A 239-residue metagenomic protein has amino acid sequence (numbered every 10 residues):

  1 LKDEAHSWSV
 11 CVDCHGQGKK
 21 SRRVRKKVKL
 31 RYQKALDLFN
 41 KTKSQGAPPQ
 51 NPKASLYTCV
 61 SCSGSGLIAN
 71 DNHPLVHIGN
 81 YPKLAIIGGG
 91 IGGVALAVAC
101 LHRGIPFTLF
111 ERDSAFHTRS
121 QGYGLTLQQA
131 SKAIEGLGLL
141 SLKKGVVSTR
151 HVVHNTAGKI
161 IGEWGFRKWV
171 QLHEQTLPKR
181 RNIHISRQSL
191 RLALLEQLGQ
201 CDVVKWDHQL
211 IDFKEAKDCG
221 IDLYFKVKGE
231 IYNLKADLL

Functional and structural regions predicted by a protein language model:
V12, V60: Cys/His/Pro-rich metal-binding microdomains
H15-G18, S63-G66: Cys/His-coordinated zinc-binding microdomains
G16-P49: Short recognition patches in nucleic-acid-associated and regulatory proteins
L36-F39, F116-Q197: Active-site-adjacent segment of FAD-dependent monooxygenases/related oxidoreductases
H77-G92: Beta1/beta-strand and adjacent pyrophosphate-binding region of the FAD-binding site in flavoprotein oxidoreductases
I86-I87, L210, L234-L239: Short hydrophobic core segments
L101-Q121: Glycine-rich FAD pyrophosphate-binding loop
W206-I221: A conserved short coil-to-beta-strand element within the FAD-binding core of flavoproteins
